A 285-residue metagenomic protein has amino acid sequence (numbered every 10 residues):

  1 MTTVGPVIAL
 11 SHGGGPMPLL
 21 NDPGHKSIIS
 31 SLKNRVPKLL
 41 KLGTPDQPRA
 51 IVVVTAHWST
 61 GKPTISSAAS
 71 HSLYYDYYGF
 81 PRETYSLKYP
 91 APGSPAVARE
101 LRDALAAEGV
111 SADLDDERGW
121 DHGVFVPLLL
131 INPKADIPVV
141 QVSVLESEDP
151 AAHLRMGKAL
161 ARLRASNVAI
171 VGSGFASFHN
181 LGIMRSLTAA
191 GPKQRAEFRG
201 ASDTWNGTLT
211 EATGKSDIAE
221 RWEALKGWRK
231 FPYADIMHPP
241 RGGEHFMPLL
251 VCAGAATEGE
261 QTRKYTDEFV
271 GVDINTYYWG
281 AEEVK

Functional and structural regions predicted by a protein language model:
M1-T2, K285: Eukaryotic N-terminal targeting leaders
T2-L114: A short aromatic-anchored loop/beta-hairpin motif
P6-S11, A50-T55, V142, L163-A176 (+1 more regions): Beta-strand elements within well-structured catalytic alpha/beta cores of enzymes that handle phosphate/sulfate esters
G14-P16, W58-T60, S147, A176-F178 (+1 more regions): Short, solvent-exposed loop/turn segments at secondary-structure junctions
I28-K38, A151-S166: Long, well-ordered alpha-helical scaffolding segments within enzyme catalytic domains, especially pronounced
A56-S59, S70-H71, R118-L128, A176: Short glycine-enriched loops at secondary-structure junctions
V97-L154, K158-A159: Internal, conserved structured core segments that host functional sites
A107, E148, R155, R162-R164 (+2 more regions): Surface-exposed, charge/polar-rich loops and edge strands
